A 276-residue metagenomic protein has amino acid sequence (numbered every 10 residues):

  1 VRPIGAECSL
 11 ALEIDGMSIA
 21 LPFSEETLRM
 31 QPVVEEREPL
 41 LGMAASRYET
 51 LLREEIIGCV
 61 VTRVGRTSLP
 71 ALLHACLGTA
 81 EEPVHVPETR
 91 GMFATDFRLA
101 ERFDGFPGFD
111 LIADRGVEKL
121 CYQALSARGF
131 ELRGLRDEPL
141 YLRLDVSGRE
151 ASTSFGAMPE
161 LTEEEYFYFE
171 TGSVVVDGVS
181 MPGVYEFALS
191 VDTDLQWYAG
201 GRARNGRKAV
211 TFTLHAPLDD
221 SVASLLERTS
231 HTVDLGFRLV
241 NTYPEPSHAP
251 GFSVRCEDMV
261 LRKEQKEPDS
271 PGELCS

Functional and structural regions predicted by a protein language model:
V1-S276: Signature of extracytoplasmic/envelope-associated structural regions
